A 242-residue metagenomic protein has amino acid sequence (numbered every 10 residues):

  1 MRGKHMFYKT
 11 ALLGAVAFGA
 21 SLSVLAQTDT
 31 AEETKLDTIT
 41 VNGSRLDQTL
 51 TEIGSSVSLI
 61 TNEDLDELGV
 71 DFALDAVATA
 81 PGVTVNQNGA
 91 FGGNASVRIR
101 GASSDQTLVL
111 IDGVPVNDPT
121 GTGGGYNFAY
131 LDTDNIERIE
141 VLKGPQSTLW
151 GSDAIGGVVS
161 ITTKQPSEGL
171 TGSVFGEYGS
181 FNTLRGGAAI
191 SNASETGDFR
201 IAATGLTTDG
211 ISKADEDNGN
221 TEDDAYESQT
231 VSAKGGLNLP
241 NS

Functional and structural regions predicted by a protein language model:
M1-A80, S191, N238: N-terminal Sec signal peptide and the immediately downstream disordered periplasmic leader that contains the TonB box
T34, A90, A129, S152 (+2 more regions): Transmembrane beta-barrel outer-membrane domains
N42, L74, A78-P115, E137: Extracytoplasmic beta-strand/coil segments of soluble accessory domains associated with Gram-negative outer-membrane
V57, L65, V77, I139-E140 (+2 more regions): Non-catalytic regulatory/gating segments with a bias toward low-complexity or hydrophobic composition
L68, N94, Y126, A154-G156 (+3 more regions): Transmembrane beta-barrel architecture of outer-membrane proteins
S96, P115-K143: Short acidic/polar hinge/loop motifs at secondary-structure boundaries that mediate gating or recognition
Y130-S173: A beta-strand signature from Gram-negative outer-membrane beta-barrel systems, especially the internal plug domain
T148, S160, S167-G169, F175-E177 (+1 more regions): Periplasmic-side early beta-strands and strand-to-turn transitions of outer-membrane beta-barrels
